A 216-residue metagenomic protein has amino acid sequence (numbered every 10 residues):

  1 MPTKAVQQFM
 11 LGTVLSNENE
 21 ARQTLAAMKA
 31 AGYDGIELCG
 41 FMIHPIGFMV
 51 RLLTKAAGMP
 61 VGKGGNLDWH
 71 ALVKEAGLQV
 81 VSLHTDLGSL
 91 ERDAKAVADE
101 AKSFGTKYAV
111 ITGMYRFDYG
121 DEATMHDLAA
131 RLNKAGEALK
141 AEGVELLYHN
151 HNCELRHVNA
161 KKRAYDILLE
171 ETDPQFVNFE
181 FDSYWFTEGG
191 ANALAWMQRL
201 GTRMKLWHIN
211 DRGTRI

Functional and structural regions predicted by a protein language model:
M1, V73-L78, A141, T172-P174 (+1 more regions): Short, well-ordered coil/turn elements that cap or connect secondary structure elements
M1-Y108, N178: N-terminal pre-domain/capping segments
G12-N19, L25, A57-P60, V158 (+1 more regions): Gly/Pro-rich active-site loop or hairpin
D34-F41, T106-T112, G201-R212: Non-cysteine beta-strand/loop elements that form the S-adenosyl-L-methionine
L38, N150, F181-Y184, R212: Generic detector of well-ordered alpha-helical packing
M42-P45, M114-Y119, D211-I216: Conserved radical SAM core fold
M59, N66, Q79-N178, F186-E188: Active-site acidic/histidine proton-transfer and metal-coordination neighborhood in alpha/beta enzyme cores
F179-E180, H208: Residue-level marker for buried hydrophobic side chains located in beta-strands that build the well-ordered beta-sheet
